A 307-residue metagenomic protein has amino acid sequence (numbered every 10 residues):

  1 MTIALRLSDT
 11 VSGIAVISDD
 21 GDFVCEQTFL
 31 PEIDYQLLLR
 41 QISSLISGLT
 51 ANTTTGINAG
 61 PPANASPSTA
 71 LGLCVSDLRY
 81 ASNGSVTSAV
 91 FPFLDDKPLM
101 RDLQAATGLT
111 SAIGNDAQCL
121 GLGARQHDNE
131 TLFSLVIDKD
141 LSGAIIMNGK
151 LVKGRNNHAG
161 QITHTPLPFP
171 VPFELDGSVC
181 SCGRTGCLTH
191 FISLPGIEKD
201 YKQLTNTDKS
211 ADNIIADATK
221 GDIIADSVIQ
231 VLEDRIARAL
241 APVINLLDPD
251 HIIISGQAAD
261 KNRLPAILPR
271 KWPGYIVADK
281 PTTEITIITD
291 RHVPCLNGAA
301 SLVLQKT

Functional and structural regions predicted by a protein language model:
M1-T69, A81-N83, R101-G108, Q126-N129 (+3 more regions): ATP-binding/phosphotransfer module of carbohydrate and carboxylate kinases, centering on a glycine-rich
R6, G72-S76, G114, F133-D140 (+1 more regions): Short beta-strand segments
D22-F23, V86, L151-V152: Hydrophobic "anchor" residues
E26-T28, A89, L122, G154: Residue-level detector of high-confidence beta-strand sites
D77-A81, C119-G121, S142-G143, V152 (+2 more regions): Short, active-site-adjacent cap segments at secondary-structure transitions
G84-D95: A charged helix-plus-loop insertion that forms the helical arch/lid used to bind and gate nucleic-acid substrates
S111-L135: Conserved phosphate-binding catalytic cores of ATP/NTP-utilizing and phosphoryl-transfer enzymes
E130-F191: Glycine-rich phosphate-binding loop of actin/hexokinase-like ATP-binding domains
